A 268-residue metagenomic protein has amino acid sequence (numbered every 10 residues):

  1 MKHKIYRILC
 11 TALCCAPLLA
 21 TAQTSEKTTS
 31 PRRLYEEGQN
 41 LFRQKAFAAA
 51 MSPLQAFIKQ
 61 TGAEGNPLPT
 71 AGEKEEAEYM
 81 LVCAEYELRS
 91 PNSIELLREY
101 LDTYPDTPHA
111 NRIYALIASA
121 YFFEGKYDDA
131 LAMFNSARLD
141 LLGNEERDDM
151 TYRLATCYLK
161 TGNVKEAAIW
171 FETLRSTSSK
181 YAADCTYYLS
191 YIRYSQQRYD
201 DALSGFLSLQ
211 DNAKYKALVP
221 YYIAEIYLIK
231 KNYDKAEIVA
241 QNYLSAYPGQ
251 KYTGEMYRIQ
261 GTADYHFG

Functional and structural regions predicted by a protein language model:
K2-Y6, T21-G268: Acidic, polar-rich low-complexity tracts and alpha-helical solenoid repeat scaffolds
L9: Short polybasic linear motifs
A12-A22: Hydrophobic h-region of N-terminal signal peptides that target proteins for export in Gram-negative bacteria
